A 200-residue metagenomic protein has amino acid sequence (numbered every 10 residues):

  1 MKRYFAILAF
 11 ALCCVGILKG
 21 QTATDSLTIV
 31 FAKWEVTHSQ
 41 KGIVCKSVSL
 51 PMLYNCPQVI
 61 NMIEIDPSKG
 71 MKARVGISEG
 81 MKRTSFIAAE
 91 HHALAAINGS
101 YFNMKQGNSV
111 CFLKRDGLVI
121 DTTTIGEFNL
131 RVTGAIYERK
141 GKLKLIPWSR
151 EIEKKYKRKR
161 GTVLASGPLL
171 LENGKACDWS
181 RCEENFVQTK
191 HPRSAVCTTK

Functional and structural regions predicted by a protein language model:
M1-S26: Bacterial Sec-dependent N-terminal signal peptides
Y4, C14-L18, G76-S85, A89-H92 (+3 more regions): Generic structural signal for short, solvent-exposed loop/turn connectors between secondary structure elements
L18, D66-S68, S149, K175: Generic signal for short, ordered secondary-structure residues within or immediately flanking folded domains
Q21-A135, K142-L145: Zymogen propeptides
E90, G107-K200: Aspartyl protease catalytic domain
